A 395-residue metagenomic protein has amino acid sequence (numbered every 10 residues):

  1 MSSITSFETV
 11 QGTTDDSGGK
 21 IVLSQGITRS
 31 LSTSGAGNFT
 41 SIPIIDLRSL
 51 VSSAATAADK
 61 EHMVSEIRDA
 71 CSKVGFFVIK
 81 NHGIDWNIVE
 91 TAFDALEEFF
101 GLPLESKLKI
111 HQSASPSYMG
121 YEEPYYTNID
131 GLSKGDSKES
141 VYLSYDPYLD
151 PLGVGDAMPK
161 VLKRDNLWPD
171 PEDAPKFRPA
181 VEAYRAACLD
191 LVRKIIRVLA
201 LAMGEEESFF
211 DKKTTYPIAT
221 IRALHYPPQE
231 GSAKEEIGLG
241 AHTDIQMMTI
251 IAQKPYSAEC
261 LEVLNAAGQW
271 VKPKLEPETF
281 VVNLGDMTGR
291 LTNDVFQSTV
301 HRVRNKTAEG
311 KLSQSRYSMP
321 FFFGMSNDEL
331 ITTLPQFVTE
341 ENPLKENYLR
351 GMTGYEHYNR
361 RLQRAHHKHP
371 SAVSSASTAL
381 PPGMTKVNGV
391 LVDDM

Functional and structural regions predicted by a protein language model:
M1-M395: Peripheral, non-catalytic segments flanking oxidoreductase cores
